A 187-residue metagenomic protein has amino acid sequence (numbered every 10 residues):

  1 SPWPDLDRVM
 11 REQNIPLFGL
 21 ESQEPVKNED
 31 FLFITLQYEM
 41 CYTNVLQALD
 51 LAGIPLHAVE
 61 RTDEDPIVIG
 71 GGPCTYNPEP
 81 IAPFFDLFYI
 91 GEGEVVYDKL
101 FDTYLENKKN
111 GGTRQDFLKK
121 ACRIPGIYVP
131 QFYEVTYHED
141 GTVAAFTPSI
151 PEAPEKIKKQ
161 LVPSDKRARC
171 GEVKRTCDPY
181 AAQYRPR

Functional and structural regions predicted by a protein language model:
S1-L6: A short beta-strand-loop structural module common to alpha/beta enzyme folds
V9: Adenosine-cofactor binding site in Rossmann-like domains, unifying the SAM/SAH pocket of S-adenosylmethionine-dependent
Q13-I150: Glycine-rich beta-alpha loop elements in corrinoid/cobalamin-binding modules across cobalamin-dependent enzymes
G141-R187: N-terminal [4Fe-4S]-dependent radical SAM core
